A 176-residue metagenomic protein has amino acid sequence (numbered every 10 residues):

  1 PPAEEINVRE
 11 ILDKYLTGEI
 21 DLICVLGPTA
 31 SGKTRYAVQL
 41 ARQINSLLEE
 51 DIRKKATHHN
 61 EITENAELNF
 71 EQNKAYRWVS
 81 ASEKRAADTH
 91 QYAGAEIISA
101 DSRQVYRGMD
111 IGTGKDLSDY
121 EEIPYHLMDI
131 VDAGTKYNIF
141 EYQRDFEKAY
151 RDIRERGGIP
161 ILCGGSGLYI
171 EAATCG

Functional and structural regions predicted by a protein language model:
P1-G176: Phosphate/pyrophosphate-binding catalytic cores of soluble transferases and nucleic-acid-acting enzymes
